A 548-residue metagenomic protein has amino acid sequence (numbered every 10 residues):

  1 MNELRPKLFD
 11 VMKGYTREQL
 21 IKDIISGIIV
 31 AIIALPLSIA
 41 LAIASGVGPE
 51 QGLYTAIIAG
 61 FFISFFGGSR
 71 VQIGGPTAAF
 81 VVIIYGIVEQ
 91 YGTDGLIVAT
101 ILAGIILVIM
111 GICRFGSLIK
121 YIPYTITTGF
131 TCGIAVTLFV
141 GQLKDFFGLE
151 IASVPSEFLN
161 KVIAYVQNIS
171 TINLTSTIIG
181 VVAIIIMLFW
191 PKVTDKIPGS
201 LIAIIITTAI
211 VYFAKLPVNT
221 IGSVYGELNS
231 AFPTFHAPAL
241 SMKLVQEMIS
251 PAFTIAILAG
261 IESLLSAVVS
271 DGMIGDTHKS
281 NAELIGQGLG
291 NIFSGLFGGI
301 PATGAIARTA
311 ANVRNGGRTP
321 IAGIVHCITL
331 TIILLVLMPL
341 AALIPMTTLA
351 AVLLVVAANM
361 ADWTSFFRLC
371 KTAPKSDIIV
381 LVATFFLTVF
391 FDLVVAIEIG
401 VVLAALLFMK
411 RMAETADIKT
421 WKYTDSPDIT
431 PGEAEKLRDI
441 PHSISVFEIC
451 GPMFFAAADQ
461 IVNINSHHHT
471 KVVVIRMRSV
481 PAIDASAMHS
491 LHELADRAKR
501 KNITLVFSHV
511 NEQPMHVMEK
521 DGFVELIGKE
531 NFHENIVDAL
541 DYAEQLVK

Functional and structural regions predicted by a protein language model:
M1-S426, S490: Transmembrane helical cores of multi-pass ion-transport proteins
G74, F507-S508, H533: Active-site-adjacent beta-strand anchor residues
L289, L330, H516, N535-I536: Short secondary-structure boundary/hinge segments and terminal tails
N359-L526, E544-V547: The feature marks cytosolic C-terminal regulatory regions of anion transporters and related permeases
L526-Y542: Short acidic-hydrophobic, aromatic-tinged amphipathic segments that line or gate anion-handling sites
